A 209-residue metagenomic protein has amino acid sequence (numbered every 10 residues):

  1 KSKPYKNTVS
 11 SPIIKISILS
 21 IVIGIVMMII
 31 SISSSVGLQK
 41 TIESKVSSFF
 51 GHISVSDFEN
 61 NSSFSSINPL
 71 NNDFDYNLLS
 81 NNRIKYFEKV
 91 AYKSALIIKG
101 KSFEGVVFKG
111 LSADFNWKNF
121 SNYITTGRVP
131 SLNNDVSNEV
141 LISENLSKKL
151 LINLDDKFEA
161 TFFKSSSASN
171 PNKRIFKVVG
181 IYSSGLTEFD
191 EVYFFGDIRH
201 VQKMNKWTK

Functional and structural regions predicted by a protein language model:
K1-I25: N-terminal Sec/SRP start-transfer signal
S2-K3, K45, F49, T161 (+1 more regions): Conserved, well-folded catalytic cores of nucleic-acid-processing and energy-transducing macromolecular machines
P4-V9, Q39-T41, D57-N61, K109-L111 (+1 more regions): Short acidic/polar alpha-helix capping motifs at helix-coil junctions
N7-I14, G37, Y193-G196: Short secondary-structure boundary/capping elements
K15-I18, V22, S31, S35 (+3 more regions): Short glycine/serine/threonine-biased micro-segments
L19-V22, S47, G100, K206-T208: Short, flexible turn/loop "capping" segments at secondary-structure junctions
V26, I32-V107, R128-D135: Hydrophobic, regular-secondary-structure patches
Y76-W207: A structural signal for hydrophobic secondary-structure junctions, strongest on transmembrane helix-loop-helix units
